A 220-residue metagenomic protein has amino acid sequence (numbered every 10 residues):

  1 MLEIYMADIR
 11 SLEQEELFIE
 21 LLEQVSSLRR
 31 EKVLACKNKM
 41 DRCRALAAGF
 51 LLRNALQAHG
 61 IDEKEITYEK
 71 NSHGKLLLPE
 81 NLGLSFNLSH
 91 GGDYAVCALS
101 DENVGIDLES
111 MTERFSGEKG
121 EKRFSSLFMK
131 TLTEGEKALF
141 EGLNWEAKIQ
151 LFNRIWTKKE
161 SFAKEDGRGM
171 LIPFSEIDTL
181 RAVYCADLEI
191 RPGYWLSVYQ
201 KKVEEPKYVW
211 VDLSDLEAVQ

Functional and structural regions predicted by a protein language model:
M1-Q220: Core catalytic alpha/beta fold that binds nucleotide/phospho-ligands
